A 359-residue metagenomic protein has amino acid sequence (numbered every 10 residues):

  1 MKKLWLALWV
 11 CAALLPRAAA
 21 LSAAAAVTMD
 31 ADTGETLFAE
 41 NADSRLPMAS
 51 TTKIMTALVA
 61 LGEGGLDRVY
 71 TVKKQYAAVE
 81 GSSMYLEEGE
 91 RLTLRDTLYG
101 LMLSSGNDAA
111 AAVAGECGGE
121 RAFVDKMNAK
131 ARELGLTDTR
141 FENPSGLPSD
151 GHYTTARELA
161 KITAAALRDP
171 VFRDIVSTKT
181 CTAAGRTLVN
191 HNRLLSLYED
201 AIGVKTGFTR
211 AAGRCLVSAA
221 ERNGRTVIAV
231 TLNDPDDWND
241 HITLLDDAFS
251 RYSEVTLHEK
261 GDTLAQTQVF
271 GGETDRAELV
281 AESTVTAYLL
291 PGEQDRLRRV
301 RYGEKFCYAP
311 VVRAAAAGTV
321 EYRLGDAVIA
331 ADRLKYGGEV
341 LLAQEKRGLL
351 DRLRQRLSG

Functional and structural regions predicted by a protein language model:
M1-L4: Positively charged n-region of N-terminal signal peptides that target proteins for export
L6-A7, T209: General helical structural elements
A7-P16: Bacterial N-terminal signal peptides
L8, L21-S22, S44-R45, E88 (+3 more regions): Generic detector of short alpha-helix boundary/capping microenvironments and adjacent low-complexity segments
L14-L15, G65, Y252: Hydrophobic alpha-helical membrane context
A18-R157, K161-P170, C181: Active-site-adjacent loops and short helices of periplasmic peptidoglycan-processing enzymes
T137, P148-Y153, R157-G359: Domain-terminus/edge residues, biased toward the C-terminal soluble/receptor-binding domains of extracytoplasmic
